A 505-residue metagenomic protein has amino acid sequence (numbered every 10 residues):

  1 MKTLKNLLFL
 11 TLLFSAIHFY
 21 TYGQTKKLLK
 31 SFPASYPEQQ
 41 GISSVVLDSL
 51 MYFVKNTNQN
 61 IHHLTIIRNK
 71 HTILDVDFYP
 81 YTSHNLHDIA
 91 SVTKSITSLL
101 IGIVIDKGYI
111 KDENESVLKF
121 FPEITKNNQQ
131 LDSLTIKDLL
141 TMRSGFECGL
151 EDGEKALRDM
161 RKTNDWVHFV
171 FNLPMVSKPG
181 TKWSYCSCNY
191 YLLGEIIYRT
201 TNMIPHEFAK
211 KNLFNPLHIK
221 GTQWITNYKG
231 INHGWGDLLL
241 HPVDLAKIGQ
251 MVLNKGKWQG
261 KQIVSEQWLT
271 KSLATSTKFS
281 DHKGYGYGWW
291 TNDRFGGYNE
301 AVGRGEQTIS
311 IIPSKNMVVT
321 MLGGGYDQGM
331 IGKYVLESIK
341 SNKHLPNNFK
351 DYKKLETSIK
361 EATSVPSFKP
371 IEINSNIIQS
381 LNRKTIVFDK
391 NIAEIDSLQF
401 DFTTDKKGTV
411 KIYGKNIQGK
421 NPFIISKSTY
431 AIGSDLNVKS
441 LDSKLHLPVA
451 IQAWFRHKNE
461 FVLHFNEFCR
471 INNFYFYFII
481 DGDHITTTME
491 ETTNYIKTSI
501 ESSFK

Functional and structural regions predicted by a protein language model:
M1-T25: Bacterial Sec-dependent N-terminal signal peptides
Q24-I67, L253-V449, R456-H457, N466-K505: Catalytic loop of the DD-peptidase/beta-lactamase superfamily, centered on the K-T-G motif and neighboring
S49, H71-V76, L118-K119, G153-P179 (+1 more regions): Short, charged, amphipathic alpha-helices and their helix-cap/turn boundaries
K70, H87-E113, L139, L193-I197 (+1 more regions): Active-site SXXK
L74, F78-T82, L86, G325-D327 (+1 more regions): A short acidic/small-residue loop/turn micro-motif
T82, L173-P179, N189-Y191, N227-G234 (+1 more regions): Flexible glycine/proline-enriched surface loops and loop-helix/loop-strand junctions
D88, K107-F146, N172, T201-L240: Active-site helix/loop module of the DD-peptidase/beta-lactamase fold, centered on the serine-lysine SxxK catalytic
N215-L273: Active-site-proximal binding-pocket segments
